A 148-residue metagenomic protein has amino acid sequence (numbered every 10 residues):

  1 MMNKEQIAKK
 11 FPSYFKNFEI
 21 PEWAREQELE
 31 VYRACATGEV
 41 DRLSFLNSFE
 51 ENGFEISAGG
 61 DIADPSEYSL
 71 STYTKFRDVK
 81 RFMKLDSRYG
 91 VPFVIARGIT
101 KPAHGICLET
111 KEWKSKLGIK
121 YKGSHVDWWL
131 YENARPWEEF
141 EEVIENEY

Functional and structural regions predicted by a protein language model:
M1-L70, T74-Y148: Conserved NAD+-utilizing ADP-ribose enzyme module
